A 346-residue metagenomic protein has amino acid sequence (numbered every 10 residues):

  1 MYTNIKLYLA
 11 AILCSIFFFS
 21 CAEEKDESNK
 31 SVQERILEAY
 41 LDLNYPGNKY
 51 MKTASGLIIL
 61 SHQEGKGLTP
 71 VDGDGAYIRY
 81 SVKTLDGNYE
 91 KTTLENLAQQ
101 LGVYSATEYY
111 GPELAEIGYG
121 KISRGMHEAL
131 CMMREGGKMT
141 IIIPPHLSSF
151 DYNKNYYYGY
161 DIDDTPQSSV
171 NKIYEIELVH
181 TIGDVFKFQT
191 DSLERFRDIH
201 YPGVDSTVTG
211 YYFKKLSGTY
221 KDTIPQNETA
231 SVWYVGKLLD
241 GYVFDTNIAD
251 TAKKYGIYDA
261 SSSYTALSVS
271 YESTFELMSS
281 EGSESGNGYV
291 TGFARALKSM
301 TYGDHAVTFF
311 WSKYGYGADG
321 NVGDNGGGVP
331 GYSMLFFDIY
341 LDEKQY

Functional and structural regions predicted by a protein language model:
M1-S20: Sec-dependent bacterial lipoprotein signal peptides
C21-Y346: Cross-family detector of peptidyl-prolyl cis-trans isomerase
